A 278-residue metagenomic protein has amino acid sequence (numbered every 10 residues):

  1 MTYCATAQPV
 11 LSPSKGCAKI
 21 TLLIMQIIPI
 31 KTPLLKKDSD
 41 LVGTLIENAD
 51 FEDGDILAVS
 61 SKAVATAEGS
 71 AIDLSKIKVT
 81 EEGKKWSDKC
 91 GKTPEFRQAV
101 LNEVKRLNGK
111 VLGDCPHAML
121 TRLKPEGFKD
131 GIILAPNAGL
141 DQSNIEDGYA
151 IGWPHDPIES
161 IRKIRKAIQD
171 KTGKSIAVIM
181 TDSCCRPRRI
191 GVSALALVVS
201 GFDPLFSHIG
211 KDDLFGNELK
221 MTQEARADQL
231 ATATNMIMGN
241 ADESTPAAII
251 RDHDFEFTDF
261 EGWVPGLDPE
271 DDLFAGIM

Functional and structural regions predicted by a protein language model:
A5-T6, P29: Generic extreme N-terminus detector
P9: Cationic, low-complexity basic patches in intrinsically disordered or flexible, solvent-exposed regions
S12-S14: Intrinsically disordered, low-complexity segments enriched in small polar residues
I20-M278: N-terminal and secondary-structure boundary signal
